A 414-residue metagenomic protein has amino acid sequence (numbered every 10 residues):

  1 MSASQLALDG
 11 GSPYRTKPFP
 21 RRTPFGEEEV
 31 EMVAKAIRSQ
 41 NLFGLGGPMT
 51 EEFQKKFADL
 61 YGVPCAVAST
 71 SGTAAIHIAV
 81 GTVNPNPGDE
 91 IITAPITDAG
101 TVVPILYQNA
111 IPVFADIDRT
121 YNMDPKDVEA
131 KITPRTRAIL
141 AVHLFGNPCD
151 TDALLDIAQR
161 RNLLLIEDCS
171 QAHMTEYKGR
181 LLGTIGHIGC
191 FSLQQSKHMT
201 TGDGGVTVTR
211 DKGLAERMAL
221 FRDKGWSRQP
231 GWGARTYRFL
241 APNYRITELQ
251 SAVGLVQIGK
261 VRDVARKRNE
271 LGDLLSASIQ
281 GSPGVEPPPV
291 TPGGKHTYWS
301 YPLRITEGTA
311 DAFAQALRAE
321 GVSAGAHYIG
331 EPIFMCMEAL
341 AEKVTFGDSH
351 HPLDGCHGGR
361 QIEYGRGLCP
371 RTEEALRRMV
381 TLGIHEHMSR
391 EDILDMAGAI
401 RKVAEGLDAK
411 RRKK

Functional and structural regions predicted by a protein language model:
M1-L42, G383: N-terminal "arm"/small-domain region of PLP-dependent enzymes with the aminotransferase-like
F43-E90, P104-F114, R180: Phosphate-binding glycine-rich loop
G81-C169, E176: PLP-dependent aminotransferase-like
A172-K178, I185-S300, P332: Active-site region of PLP-dependent enzymes
K212, T306-A310: Helix N-cap motif at beta-to-alpha junctions
M218, D311-E320, M396-R401: Short amphipathic alpha-helices in soluble, non-transmembrane regions that often serve as interface/regulatory elements
S227-W232, L274-A277, A314-M379, K410-K413: Conserved PLP cofactor-binding pocket of PLP-dependent enzymes
